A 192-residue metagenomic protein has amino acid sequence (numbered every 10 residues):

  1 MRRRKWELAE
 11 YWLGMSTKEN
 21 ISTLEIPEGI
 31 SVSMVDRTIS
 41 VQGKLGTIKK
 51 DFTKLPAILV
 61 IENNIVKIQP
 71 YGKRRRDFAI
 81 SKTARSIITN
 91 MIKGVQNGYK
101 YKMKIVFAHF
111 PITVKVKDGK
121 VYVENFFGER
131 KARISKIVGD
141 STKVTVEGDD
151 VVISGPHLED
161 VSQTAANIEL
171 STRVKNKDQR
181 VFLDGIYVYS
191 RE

Functional and structural regions predicted by a protein language model:
R2-E192: Ribosome-associated RNA-binding proteins
